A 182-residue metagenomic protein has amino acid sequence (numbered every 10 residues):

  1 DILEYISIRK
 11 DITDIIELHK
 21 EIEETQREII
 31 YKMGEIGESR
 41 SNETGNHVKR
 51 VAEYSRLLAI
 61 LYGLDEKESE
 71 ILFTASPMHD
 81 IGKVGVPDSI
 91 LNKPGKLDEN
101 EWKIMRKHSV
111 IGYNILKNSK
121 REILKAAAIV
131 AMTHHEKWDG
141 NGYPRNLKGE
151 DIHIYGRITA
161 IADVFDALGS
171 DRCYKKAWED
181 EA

Functional and structural regions predicted by a protein language model:
D1-L3, W138-D139: Per-ARNT-Sim (PAS) sensory domains and their PAS-associated C-terminal
I2-D11: PAS-family sensory domains
I2-L3, H19, A127: Helix-centric, low-specificity signal for extended rod-like, repetitive segments
D11-I12, H135: Non-catalytic surface loops within mature trypsin-like serine protease
I15-I16, K32: A periodicity- and composition-biased signal for non-globular, repetitive helical segments
I16-Q26: Sensory-domain boundary/capping and coupling elements
R27-A182: Histidine- and acidic-residue-rich, metal-dependent catalytic cores
